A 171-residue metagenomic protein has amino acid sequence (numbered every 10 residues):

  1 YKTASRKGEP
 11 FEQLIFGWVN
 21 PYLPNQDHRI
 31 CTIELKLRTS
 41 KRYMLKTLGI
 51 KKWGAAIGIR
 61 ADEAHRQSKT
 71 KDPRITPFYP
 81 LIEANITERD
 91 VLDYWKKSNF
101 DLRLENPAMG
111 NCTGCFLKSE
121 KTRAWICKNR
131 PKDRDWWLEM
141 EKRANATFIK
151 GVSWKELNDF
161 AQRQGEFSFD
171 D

Functional and structural regions predicted by a protein language model:
Y1-D171: Nucleotide-activated chemistry modules centered on ATP-dependent adenylation/adenylyltransferase
